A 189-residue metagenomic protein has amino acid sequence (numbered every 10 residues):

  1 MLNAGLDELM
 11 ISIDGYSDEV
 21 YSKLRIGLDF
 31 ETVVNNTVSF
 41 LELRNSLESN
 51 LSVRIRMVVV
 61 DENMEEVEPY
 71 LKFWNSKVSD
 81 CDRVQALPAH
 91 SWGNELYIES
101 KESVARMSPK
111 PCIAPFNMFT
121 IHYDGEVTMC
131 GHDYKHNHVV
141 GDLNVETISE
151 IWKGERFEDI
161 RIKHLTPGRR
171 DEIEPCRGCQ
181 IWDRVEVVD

Functional and structural regions predicted by a protein language model:
M1-K77: Radical SAM/AdoMet-radical enzyme domain recognition
E42-S52, W74-M107, E126-V127, G131-E186: C-terminal accessory region of radical SAM enzymes
K110: Nucleotide-sugar-dependent
I113-P115: Short, small/polar residue-rich loop motifs at catalytic or cofactor-binding pockets
M118: Short hydrophobic/aromatic beta-strand element in the GNAT-like acyltransferase core that lines or flanks the acyl-donor
I121-H122: Short, acidic, Ser/Thr-enriched surface-loop or helix-capping motifs
